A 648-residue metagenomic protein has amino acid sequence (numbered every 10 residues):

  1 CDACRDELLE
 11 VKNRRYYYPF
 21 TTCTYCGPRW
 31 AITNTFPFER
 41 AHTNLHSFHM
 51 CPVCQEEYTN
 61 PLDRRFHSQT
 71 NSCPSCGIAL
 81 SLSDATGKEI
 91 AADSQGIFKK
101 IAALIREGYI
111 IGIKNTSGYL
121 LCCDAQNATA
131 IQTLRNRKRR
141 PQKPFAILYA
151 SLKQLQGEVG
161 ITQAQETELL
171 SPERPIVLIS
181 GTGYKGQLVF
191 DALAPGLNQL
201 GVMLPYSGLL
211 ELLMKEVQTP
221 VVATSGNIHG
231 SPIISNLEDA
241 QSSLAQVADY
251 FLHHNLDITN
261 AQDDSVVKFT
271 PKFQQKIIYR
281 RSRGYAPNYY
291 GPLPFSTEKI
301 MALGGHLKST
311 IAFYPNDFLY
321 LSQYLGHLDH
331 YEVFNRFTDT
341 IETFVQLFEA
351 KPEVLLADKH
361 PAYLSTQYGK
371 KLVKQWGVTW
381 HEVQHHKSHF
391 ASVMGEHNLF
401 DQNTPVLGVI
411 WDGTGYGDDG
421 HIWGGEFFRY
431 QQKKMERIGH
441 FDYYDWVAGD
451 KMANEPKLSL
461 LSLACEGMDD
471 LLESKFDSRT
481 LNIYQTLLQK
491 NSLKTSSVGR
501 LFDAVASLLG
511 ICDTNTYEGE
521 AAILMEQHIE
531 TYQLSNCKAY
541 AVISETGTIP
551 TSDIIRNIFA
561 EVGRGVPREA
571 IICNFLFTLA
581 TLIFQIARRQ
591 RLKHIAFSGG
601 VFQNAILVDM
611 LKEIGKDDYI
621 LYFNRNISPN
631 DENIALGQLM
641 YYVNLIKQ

Functional and structural regions predicted by a protein language model:
C1-Q648: Acidic, glycine-enriched active-site microenvironments
